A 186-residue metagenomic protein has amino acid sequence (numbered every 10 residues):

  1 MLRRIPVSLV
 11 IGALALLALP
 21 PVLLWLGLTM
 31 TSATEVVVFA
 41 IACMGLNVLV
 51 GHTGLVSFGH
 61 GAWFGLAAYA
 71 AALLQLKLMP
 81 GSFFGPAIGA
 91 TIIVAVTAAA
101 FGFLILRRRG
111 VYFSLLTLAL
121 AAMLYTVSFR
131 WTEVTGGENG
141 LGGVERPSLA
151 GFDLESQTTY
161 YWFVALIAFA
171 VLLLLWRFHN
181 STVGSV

Functional and structural regions predicted by a protein language model:
M1-V186: Transmembrane alpha-helices and adjacent helix-loop boundaries
